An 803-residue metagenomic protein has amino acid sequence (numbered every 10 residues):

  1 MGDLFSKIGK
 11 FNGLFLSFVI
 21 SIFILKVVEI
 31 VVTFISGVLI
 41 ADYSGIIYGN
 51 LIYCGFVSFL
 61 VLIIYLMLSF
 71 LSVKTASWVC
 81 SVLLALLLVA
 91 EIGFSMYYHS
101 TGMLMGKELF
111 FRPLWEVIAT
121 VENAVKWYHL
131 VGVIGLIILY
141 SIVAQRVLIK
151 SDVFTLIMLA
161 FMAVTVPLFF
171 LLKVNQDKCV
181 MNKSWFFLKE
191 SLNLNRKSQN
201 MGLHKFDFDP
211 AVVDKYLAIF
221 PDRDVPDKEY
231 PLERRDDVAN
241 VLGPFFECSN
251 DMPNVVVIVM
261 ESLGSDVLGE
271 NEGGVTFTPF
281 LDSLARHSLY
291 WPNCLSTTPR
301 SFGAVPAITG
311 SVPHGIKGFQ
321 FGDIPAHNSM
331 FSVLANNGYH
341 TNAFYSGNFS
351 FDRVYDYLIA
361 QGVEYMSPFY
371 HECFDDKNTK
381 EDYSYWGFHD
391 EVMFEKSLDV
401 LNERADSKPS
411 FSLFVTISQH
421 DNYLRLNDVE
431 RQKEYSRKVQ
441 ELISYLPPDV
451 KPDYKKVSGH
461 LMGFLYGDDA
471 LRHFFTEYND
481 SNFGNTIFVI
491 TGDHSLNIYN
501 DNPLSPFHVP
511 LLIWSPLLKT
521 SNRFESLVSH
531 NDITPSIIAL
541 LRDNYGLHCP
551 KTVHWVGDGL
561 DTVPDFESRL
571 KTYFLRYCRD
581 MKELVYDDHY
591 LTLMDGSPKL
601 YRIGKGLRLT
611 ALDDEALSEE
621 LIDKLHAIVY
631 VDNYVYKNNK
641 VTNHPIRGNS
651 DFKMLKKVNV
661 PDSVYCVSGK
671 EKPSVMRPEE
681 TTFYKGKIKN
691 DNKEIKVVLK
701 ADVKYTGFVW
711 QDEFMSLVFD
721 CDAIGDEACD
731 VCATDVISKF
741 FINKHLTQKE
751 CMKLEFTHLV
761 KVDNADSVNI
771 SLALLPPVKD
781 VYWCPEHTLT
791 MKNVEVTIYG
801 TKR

Functional and structural regions predicted by a protein language model:
M1-N12, A405-D406, S481, G648-F652 (+1 more regions): Short, Lys/Arg-enriched, disordered terminal segments
G2-K205: Transmembrane and membrane-interface helices of multi-pass, inner-membrane envelope-modifying transferases
L60, Y98, L268, G546 (+1 more regions): Short, solvent-exposed secondary-structure capping/transition elements
V125, S262, I308, H494 (+2 more regions): Conformational gate/switch positions in structured elements
E190-C549: Soluble catalytic regions of membrane-associated enzymes that act on cell-envelope and secretory-pathway components
D352, S481, K519-C666: Membrane-interface soluble catalytic domains
W514, Y601-I603, D722: A generic structural motif
F652-R803: Extracellular and organelle-lumenal recognition/adhesion modules and their flexible linkers in secreted
